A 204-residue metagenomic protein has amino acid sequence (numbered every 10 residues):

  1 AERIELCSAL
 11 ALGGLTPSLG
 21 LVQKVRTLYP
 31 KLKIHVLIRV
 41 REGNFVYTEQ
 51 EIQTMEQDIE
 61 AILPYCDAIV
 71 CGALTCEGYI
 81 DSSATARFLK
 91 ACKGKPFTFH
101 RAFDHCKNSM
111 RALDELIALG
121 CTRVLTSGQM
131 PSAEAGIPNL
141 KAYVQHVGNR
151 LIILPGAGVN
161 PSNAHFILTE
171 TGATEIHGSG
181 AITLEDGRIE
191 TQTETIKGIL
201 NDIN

Functional and structural regions predicted by a protein language model:
A1, Y65-D67, G94, C121 (+1 more regions): A structural motif
A1-L10, L113-L125: N-terminal/domain-start segments enriched in small and hydrophobic, helix-friendly residues, covering either
I4-L6, I34-I38, I69-C71, F97-R101 (+3 more regions): Hydrophobic faces of well-ordered beta-strands that scaffold small-molecule active sites in alpha/beta enzyme cores
A9-G14, R39-N44: Short active-site-proximal "capping" loops at secondary-structure junctions
L10-K33, E49-I52, L74-K93, C106-A112 (+3 more regions): Active-site-adjacent beta->alpha loops and helix N-cap segments on the catalytic face of soluble alpha/beta enzymes
Y29-L32, I62-I69, A91-K95, V147-R150 (+1 more regions): A structural motif corresponding to the C-terminal end of an alpha-helix and its immediate exit/capping segment
N44-P64, D104-L119, L140-Q145, I153 (+1 more regions): Catalytic cores of alpha/beta
F166-N204: Long hydrophobic alpha-helical segments typical of transmembrane helices together with their membrane-interfacial
